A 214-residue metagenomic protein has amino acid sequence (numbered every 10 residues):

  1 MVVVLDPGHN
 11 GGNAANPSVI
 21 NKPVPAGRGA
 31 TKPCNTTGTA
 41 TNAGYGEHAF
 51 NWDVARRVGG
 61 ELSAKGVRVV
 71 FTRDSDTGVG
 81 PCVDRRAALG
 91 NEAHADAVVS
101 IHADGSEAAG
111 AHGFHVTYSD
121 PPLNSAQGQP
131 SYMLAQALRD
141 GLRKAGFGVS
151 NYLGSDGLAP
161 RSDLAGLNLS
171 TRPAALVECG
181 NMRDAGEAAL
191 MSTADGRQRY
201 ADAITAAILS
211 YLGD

Functional and structural regions predicted by a protein language model:
M1-V2, A174: Alpha/beta-hydrolase fold active-site loops
V2, P7-V54: Active-site-proximal loop motif in hydrolases
N42-D214: Active-site-proximal helix/loop segments of hydrolytic enzymes
